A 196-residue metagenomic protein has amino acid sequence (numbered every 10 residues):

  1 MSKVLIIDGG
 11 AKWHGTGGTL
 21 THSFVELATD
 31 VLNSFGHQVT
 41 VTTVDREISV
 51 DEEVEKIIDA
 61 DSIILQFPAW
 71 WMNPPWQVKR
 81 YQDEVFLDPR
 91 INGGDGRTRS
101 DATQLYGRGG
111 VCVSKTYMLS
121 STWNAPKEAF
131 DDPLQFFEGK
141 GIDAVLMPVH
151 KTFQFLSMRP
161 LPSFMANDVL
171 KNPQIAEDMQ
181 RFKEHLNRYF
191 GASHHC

Functional and structural regions predicted by a protein language model:
M1-F35: N-terminal beta1-alpha1 ligand-phosphate binding loop
L5-I7, T40-T42, I64, M118-S120 (+1 more regions): Hydrophobic/aromatic beta-strand patches that form the interior of the parallel beta-sheet core in alpha/beta enzyme
G10-H14, N124-D132, N167-L170: A short, flexible beta-alpha/helix-coil linker loop
L20-T21, F136-C196: Glycine-rich phosphate/pyrophosphate-binding loop and the adjoining helix
V31-G36, K115, T152-L161: A structural motif corresponding to the C-terminal end of an alpha-helix and its immediate exit/capping segment
F35-I48, F164-N167: A short beta-strand-loop structural module common to alpha/beta enzyme folds
E47-E55, K171-D178: Structural motif
S49-V149: Helix-loop-strand module that forms the ligand-binding subsite of alpha/beta enzymes
